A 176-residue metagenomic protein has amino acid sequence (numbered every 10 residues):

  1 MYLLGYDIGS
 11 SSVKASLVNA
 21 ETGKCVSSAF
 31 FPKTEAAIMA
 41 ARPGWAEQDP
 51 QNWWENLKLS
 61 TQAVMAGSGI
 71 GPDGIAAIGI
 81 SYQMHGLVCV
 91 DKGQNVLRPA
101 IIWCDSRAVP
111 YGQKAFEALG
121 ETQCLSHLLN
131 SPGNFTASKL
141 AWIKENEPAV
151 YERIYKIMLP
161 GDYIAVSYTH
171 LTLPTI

Functional and structural regions predicted by a protein language model:
M1-R98, P110, S126, R153: N-terminal glycine/serine-rich phosphate-binding loop of ATP-dependent small-molecule kinases, especially carbohydrate
Y2, I8-S10, Q123-L171: Gly/Ser/Thr-rich active-site cleft segment
E21, T61, M65-S68, F116-G120 (+2 more regions): Structural signal for hydrophobic packing residues in well-ordered secondary-structure cores of soluble enzyme domains
K58, V88-A141, E145-N146: Glycine-rich phosphate-binding loop and adjoining helix at the ATP-binding site of ATP-dependent phosphoryl-transfer
T172-I176: A short, hydrophobic C-terminal helix/tail in secreted or cell-surface proteins
